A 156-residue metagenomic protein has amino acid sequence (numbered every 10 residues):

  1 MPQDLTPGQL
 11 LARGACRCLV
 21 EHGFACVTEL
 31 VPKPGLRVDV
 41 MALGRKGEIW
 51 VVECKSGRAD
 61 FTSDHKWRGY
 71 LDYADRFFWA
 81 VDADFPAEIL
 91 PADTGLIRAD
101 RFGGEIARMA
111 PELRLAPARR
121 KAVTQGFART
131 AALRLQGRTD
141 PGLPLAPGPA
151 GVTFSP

Functional and structural regions predicted by a protein language model:
M1, V51-V52: A short, structure-level motif marking secondary-structure boundaries and short turns
P2-D4, Q9-P34, I89-P156: Non-catalytic C-terminal interaction segments of nucleic acid-processing enzymes
R13, S56-D100: Catalytic cores of nucleic-acid endonucleases
L19-V20, G44-R45, L71-Y73: Flexible, charged surface loops at secondary-structure boundaries
H22-F24, E48, D75: Short coil/turn segments at beta-strand junctions that form active-site/ligand-binding loops
E29-V31, E53-D60: Short, flexible loop segments at the rims of nucleotide/cofactor-binding pockets, characterized by
P34, V38-V51: Active-site beta-strand-loop-beta-strand hairpin of nuclease catalytic cores that positions key catalytic residues
